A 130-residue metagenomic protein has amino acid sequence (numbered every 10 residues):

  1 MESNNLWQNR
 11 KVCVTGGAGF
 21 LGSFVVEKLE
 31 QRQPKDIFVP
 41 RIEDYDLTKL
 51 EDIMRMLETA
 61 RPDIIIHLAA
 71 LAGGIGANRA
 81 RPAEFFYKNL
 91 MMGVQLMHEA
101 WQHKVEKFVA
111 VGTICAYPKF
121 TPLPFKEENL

Functional and structural regions predicted by a protein language model:
M1-L130: N-terminal Rossmann-like NAD(P)+-binding domain of SDR-like oxidoreductases, especially those catalyzing
